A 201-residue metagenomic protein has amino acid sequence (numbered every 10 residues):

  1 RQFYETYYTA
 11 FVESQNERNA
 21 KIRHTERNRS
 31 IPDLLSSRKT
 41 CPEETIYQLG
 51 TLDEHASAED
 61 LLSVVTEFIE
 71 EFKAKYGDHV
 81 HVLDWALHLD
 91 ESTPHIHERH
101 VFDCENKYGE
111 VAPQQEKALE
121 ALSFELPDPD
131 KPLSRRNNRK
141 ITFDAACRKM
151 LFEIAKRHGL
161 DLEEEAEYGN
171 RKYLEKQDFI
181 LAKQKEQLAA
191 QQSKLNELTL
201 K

Functional and structural regions predicted by a protein language model:
R1-K201: N-terminal nicking endonuclease/strand-transfer module with a His-rich metal-binding environment and a catalytic Tyr
